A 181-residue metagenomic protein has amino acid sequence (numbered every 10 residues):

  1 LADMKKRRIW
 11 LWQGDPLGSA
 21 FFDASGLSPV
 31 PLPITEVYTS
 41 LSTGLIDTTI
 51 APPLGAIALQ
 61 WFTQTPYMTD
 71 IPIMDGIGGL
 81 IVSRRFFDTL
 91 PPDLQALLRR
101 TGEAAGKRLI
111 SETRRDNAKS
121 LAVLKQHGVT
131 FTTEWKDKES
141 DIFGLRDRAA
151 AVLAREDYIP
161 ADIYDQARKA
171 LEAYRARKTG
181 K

Functional and structural regions predicted by a protein language model:
L1-K181: N-terminal secretory/targeting leader peptides
